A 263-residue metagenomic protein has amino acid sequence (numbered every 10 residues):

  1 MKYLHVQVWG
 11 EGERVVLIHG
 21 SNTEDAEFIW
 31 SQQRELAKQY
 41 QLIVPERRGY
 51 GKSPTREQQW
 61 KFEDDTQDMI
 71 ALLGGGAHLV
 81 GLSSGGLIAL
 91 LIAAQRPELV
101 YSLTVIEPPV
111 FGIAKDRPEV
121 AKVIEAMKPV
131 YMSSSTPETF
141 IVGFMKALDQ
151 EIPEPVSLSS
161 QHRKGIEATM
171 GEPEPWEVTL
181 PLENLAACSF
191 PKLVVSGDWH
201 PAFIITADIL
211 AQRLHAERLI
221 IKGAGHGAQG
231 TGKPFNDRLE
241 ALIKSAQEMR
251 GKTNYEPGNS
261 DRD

Functional and structural regions predicted by a protein language model:
M1-P54: Conserved HGGG/HGGXW glycine-rich cap/lid loop of the alpha/beta-hydrolase fold
R14, Q41, H78, V100-S102 (+1 more regions): Structural signature of beta-strand start/N-cap positions in the alpha/beta core of ABC transporter nucleotide-binding
I43-H78, L210: Active-site loop/oxyanion-hole signature of alpha/beta-hydrolase fold enzymes
E46-Y50, P109, K222-A224: Short beta-to-alpha linker loops that shape the active-site pocket of alpha/beta-hydrolase fold enzymes
G76-A114: Conserved hydrolase catalytic core segment
P108-S159: Helix-rich cap/lid subdomain of alpha/beta-hydrolase
L158-G223: Conserved serine/cysteine hydrolase catalytic core
A216-D263: Catalytic active-site module of serine/aspartate enzymes centered on a nucleophile-bearing elbow/loop
